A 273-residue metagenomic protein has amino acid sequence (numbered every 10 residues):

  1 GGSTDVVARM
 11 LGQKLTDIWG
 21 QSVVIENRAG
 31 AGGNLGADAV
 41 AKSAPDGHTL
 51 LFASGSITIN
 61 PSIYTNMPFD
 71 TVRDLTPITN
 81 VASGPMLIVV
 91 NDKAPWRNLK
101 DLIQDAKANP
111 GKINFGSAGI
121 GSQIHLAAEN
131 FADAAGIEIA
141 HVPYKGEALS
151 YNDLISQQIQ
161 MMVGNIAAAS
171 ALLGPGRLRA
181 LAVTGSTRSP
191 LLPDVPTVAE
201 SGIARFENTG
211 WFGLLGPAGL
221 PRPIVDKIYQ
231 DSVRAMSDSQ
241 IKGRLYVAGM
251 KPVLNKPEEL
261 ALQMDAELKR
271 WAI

Functional and structural regions predicted by a protein language model:
G1-R73, G111-N114, I124, G136-N165 (+3 more regions): N-terminal (or domain-start) structured segment
A8, V225, L260-M264: Hydrophobic packing residues in well-ordered alpha-helices of helical domains and bundles
L11, S232, M264: Hydrophobic "lid"/C-terminal helical patch of Rossmann-like NAD(P)-dependent dehydrogenase/epimerase domains
K42-G47, S62-L149, V198, W211-R244 (+1 more regions): Hinge/capping helix and adjacent helix->loop/strand transition within the periplasmic-binding protein
S54-G55, D92, N165-A167, G185-S186 (+1 more regions): Short secondary-structure boundary segments
D70-N80, E138-V142, Q160, S170-E207: Short beta-strand->loop
A168-A169, E259: Alpha-helix capping/helix-boundary segments
K256-I273: Extracellular/periplasmic bilobal clamshell ligand-binding domains
